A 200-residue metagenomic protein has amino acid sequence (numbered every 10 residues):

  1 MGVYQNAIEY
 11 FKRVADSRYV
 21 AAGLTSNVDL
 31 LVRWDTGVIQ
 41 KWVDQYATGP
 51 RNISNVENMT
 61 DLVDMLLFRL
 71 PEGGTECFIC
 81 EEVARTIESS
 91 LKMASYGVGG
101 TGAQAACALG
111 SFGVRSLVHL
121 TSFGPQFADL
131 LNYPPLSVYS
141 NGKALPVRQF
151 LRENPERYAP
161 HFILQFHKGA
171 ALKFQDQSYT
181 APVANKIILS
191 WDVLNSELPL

Functional and structural regions predicted by a protein language model:
G2-R18: N-terminal, positively charged, Ser/Thr/Ala/Gly-biased leader segments that form transit/presequence-like amphipathic
V28-V32, T36-L200: Conserved N-terminal subdomain of the carbohydrate kinase-like
